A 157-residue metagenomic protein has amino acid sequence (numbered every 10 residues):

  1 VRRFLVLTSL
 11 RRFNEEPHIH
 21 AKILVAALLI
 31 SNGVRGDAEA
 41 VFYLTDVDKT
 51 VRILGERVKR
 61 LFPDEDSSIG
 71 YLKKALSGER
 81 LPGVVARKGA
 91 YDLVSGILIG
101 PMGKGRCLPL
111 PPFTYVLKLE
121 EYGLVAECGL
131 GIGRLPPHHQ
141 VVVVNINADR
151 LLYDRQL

Functional and structural regions predicted by a protein language model:
V1-L157: Post-transcriptional modification and biogenesis factors for structured RNAs of the translation apparatus
